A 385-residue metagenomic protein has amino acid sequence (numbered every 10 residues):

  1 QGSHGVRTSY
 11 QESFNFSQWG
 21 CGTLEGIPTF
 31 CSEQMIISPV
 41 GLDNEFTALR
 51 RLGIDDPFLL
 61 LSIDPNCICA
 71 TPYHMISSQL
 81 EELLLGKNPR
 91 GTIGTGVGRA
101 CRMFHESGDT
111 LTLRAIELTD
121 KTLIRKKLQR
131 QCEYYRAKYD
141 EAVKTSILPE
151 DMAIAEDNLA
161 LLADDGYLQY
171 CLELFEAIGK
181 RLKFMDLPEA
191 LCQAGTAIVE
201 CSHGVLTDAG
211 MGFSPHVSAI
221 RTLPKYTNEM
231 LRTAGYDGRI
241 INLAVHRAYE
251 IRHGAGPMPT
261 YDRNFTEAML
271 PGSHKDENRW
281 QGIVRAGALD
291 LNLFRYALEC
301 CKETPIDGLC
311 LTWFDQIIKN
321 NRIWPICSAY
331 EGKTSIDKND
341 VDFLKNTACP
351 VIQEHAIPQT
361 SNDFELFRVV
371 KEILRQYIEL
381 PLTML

Functional and structural regions predicted by a protein language model:
Q1-L385: Non-transmembrane, aqueous-exposed alpha-helical and coiled segments at domain scale
